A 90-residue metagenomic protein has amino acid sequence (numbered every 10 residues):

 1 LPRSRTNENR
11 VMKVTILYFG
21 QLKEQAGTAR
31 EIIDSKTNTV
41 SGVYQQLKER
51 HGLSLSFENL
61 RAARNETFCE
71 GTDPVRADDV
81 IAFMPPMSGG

Functional and structural regions predicted by a protein language model:
R3, N7-G89: Ubiquitin-like/PB1-type beta-grasp interaction modules and other compact soluble beta-rich domains
